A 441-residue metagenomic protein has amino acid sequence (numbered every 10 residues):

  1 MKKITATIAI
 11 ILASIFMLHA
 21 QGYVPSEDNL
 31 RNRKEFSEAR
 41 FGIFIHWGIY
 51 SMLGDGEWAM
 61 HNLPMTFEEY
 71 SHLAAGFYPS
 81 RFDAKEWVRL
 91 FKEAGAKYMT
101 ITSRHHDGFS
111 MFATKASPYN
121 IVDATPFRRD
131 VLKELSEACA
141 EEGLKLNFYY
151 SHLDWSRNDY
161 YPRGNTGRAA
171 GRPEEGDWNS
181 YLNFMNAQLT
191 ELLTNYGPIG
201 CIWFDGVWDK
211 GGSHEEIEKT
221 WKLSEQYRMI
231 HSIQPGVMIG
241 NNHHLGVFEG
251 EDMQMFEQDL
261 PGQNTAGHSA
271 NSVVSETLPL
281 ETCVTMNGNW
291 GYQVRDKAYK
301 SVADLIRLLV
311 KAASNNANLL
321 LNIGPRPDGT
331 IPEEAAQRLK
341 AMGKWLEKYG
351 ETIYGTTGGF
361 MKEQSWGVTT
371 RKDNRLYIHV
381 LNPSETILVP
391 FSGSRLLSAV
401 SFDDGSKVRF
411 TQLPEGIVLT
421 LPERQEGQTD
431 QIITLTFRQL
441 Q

Functional and structural regions predicted by a protein language model:
M1-G22: Bacterial Sec-dependent N-terminal signal peptides
Q21-Q441: Mature catalytic domains of secreted/periplasmic carbohydrate-active enzymes
